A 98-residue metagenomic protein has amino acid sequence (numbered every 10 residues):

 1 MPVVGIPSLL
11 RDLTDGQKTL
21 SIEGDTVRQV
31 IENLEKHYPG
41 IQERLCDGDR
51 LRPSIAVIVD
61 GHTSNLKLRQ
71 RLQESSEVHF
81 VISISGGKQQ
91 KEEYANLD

Functional and structural regions predicted by a protein language model:
M1-D98: Ubiquitin-like/PB1-type beta-grasp interaction modules and other compact soluble beta-rich domains
